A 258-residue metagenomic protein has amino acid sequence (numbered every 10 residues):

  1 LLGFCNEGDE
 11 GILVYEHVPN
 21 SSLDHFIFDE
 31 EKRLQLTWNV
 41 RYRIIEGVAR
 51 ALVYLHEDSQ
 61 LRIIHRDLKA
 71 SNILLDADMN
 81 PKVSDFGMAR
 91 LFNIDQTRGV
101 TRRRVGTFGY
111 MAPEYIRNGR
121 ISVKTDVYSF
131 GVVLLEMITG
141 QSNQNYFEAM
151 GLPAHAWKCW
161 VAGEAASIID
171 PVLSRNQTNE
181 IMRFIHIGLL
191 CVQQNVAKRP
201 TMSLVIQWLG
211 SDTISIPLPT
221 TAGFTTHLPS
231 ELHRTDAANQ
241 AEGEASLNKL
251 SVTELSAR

Functional and structural regions predicted by a protein language model:
L2-D9, P19: Short beta-strand micro-motifs within the conserved protein kinase catalytic domain, predominantly in the N-lobe
G8-E16, D24-H25: A conserved loop-to-beta-strand element in the N-lobe of protein kinase catalytic cores that borders the ATP-binding
R50-I63: Protein kinase catalytic-loop region centered on the HRD/HxD motif
M88-R90: Activation segment
R117-V123: Activation segment
D126: Conserved catalytic-loop aspartate of Hanks-type protein kinases
N176-R258: Intrinsically disordered, low-complexity cytosolic regulatory tails and linkers adjacent to catalytic/signaling modules
